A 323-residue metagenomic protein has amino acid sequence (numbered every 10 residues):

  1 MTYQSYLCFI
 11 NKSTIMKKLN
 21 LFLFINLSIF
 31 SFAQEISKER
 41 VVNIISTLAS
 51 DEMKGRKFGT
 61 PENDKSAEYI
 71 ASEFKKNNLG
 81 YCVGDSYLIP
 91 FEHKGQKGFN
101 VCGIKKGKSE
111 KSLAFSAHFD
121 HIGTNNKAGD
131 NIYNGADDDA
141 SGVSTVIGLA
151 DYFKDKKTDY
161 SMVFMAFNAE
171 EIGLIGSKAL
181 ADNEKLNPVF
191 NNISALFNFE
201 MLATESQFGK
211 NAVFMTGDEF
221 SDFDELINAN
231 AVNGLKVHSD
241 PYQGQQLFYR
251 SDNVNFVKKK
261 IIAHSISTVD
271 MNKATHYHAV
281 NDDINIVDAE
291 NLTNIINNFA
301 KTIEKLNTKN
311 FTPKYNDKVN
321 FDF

Functional and structural regions predicted by a protein language model:
M1-I36: Bacterial Sec-dependent N-terminal signal peptides
I36-K65, N77, K273-A279: N-terminal capping segment at the start of a domain
D51-P61, I89-P90, A128-D139, A166-F167 (+3 more regions): Second-shell loop/turn segments in exported
R56-K106: A non-catalytic alpha/beta surface segment that caps or lines the substrate-entry region of metallo-dependent hydrolase
G59, K273-F323: His/Asp/Glu-rich mid-to-C-terminal helical/loop segments that flank catalytic regions of hydrolases
G103, F115, H121, N126-G173 (+1 more regions): Alpha-helical metal-binding/catalytic segments enriched in His/Glu/Asp
F167-S265: Metal-dependent peptidase/peptidase-like ectodomains
Q245-L292: Zn-dependent metallopeptidase/amidohydrolase metal-coordination segment
